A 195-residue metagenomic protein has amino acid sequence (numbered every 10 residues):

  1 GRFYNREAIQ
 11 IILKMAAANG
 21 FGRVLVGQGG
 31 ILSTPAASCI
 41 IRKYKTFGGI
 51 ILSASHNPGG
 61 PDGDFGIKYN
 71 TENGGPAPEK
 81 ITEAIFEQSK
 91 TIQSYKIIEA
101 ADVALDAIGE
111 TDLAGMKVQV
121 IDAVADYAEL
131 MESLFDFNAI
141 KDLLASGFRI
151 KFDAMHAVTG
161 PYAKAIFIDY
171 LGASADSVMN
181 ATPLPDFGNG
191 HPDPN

Functional and structural regions predicted by a protein language model:
R2-G63, A165-N195: N-terminal small/polar loop signature for handling phosphorylated ligands or for N-terminal nucleophile
P61-N195: Gly/Ser/Thr-enriched, mixed-charge loops and adjacent short helices that form phosphate/oxyanion-binding elements
